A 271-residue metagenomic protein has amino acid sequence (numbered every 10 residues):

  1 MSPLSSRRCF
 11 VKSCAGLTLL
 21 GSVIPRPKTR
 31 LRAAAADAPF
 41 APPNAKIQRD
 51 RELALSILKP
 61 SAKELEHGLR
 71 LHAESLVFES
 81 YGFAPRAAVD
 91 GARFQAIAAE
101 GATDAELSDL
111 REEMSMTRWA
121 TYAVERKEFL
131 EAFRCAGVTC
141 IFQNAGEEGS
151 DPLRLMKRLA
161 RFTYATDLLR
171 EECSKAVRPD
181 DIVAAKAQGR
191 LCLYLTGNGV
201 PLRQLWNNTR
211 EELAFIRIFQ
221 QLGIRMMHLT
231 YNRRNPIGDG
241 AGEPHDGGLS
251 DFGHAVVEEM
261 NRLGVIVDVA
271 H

Functional and structural regions predicted by a protein language model:
M1-S2, C173: Short N-terminal micro-motifs specific to bacterial/archaeal maturation and metal-cluster initiation sites
S2-P3, C9-A36: N-terminal export signals
P3-L4, M260: A broadly tuned, weak detector of single residues within folded domains
S6, E128, A214, F252-A255: Short Gly/charged-rich anion-binding patches and loops
R7-R8, L159, G264: A generic alpha-helix preference that emphasizes hydrophobic side chains
C14-L20, A34-D246: N-terminal hydrophobic targeting/anchoring segments and the immediately downstream early-domain regions of hydrolases
G238-H271: Active-site core of metal-dependent hydrolases
